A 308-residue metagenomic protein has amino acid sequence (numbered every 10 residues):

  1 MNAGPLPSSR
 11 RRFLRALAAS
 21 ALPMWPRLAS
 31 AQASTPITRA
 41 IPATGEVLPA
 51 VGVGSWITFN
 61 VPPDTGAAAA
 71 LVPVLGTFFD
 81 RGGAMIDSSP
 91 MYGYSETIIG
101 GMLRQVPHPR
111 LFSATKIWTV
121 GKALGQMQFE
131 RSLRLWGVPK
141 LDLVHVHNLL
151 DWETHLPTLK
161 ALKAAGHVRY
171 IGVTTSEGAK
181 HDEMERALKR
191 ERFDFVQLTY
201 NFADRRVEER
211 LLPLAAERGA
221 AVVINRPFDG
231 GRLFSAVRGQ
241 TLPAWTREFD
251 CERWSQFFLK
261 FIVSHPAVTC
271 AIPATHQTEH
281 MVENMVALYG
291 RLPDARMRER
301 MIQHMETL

Functional and structural regions predicted by a protein language model:
N2-L111: N-terminal binding-site loop/beta-alpha segment at the start of enzyme catalytic domains that lines or forms
S20-A21, I41, R210-L308: Structured C-terminal cap/extension of enzyme domains
T38, L75, E96, G100 (+6 more regions): Generic structural signal for well-ordered alpha-helices, preferentially at hydrophobic/aromatic core positions
I41, V53, I86, I99 (+7 more regions): Conserved, mostly hydrophobic/aromatic
I57, E177-A179, Y200-D204, R226-R232 (+1 more regions): Glycine-rich beta-alpha junction loops
P62, V120-R206, R210, E217-V223 (+1 more regions): Glycine/proline-rich, positively charged, aromatic-decorated active-site loop/lid region on the catalytic face
F78, V106, K163, A215-A216: A generic structural signal for well-ordered alpha-helical segments
P90, V106-L124, N148: Structural motif corresponding to the early beta-alpha repeats
